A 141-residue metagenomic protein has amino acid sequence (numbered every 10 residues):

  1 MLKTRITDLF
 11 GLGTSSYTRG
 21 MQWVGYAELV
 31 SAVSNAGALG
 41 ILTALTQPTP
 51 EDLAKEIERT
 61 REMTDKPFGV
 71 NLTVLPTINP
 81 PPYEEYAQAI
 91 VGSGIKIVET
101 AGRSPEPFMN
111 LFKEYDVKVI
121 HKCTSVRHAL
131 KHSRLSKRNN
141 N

Functional and structural regions predicted by a protein language model:
M1-N141: Active-site entrance/lid segments in N-terminal catalytic domains of soluble metabolic enzymes
